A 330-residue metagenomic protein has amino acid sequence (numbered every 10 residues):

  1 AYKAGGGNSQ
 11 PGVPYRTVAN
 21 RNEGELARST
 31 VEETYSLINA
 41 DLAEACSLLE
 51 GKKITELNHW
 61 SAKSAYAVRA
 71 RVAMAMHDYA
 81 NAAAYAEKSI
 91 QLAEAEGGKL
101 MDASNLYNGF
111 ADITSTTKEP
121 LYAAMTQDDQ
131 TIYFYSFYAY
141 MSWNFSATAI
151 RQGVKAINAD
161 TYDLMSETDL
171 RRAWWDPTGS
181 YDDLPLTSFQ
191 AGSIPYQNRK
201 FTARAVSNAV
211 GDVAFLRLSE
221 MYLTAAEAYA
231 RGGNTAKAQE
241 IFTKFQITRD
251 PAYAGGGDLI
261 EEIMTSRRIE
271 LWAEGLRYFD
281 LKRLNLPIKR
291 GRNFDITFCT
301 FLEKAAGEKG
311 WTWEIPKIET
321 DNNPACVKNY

Functional and structural regions predicted by a protein language model:
A1-G5, Y35-C46, N58-I90, E119-Y122 (+2 more regions): Extended, hydrophobic/aromatic-rich amphipathic alpha-helical segments that build helical scaffolds
A1-G51, T55: Aromatic-anchored glycine-rich loop motif in surface-exposed flexible loops
T17-L26, T30, F201-A209, I296-T300: Short, solvent-exposed loop/beta-turn-alpha elements that line the ligand-binding surface or hinge of extracytoplasmic
L48-G51, L92, K99, T248: Residue position in alpha-helical solenoids
G51-W60, Y253: Surface-exposed patches in mature extracellular/periplasmic domains of secreted proteins
A83-L218, E270, E274-G275, N285 (+3 more regions): Hydrophobic-face positions in mid-chain alpha helices that act as interaction patches
I247-E262, W272-G275, K282-R283: C-terminal soluble interaction/assembly domains
